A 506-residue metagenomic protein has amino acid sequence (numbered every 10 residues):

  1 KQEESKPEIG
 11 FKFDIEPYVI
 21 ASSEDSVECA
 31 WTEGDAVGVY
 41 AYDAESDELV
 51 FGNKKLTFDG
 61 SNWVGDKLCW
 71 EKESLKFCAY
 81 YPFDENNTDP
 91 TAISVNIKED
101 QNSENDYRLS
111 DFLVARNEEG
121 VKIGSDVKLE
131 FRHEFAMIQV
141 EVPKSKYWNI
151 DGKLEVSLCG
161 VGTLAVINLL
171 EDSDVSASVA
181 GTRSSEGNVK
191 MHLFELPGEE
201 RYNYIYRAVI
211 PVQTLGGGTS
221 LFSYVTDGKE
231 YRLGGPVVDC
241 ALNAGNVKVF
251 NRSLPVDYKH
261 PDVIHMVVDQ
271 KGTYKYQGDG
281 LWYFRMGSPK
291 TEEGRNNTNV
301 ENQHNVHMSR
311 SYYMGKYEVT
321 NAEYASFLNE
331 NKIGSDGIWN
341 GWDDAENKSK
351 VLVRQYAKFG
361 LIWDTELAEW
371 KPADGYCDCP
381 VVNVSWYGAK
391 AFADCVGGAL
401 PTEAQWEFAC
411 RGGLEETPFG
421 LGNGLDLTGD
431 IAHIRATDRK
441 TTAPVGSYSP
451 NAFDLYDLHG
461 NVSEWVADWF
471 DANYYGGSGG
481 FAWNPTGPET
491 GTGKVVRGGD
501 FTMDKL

Functional and structural regions predicted by a protein language model:
K1-K259: Sec-type signal peptide cleavage vicinity
V19-T32, F51-G52, A92-I97, Y283-S309 (+2 more regions): Short, polar loop/linker segments at the starts of domains and inter-domain junctions
E119-V121, E199-R201, N296-V300, I434-R439: Extracellular beta-rich ligand/substrate-recognition surface
D262-R285: Secondary-structure capping and domain/repeat boundary segments
L281-R295, V306-G422, D468-D471, Y475: Active-site microenvironments of metalloenzymes and redox enzymes
N297-V306, G337, E415, T441 (+1 more regions): Surface-exposed recognition segments
R310, E416, A432-H459, G487-T490: Short, well-ordered junction/capping motifs at the entry into regular secondary structure
